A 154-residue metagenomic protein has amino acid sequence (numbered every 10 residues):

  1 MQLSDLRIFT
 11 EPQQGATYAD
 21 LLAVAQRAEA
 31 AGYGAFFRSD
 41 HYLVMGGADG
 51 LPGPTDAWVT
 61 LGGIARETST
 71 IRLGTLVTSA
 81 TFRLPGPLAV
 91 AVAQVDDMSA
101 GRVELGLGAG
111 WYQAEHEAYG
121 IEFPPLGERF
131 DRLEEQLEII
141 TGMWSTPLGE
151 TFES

Functional and structural regions predicted by a protein language model:
M1-E67: N-terminal beta1-alpha1-beta2 module of alpha/beta enzyme domains
Q2, V44, L84-S154: Internal, glycine-rich beta/alpha segment that forms the wall or movable "lid" of small-molecule/cofactor binding
L3-F9, G34-A35, T70-V77, M98 (+1 more regions): Structural preference for beta-strand elements that scaffold enzyme active sites
Q13-A16, A80-R83, P87: Glycine-/small-residue-rich active-site loops that bind phosphorylated ligands and cofactors
E29-A30, L61-T70, V92, D96-V103: Acidic (Asp/Glu)-rich catalytic clusters
A31, E67-I71, I139, M143-P147: A structural motif corresponding to the C-terminal end of an alpha-helix and its immediate exit/capping segment
H41-V44, L76-S79, G120: Short linear capping/connector segments at secondary-structure termini
A48-P52, T78-R83: Glycine-rich "substrate-gating" loop/helix at the edge of Rossmann-like oxidoreductase active sites
